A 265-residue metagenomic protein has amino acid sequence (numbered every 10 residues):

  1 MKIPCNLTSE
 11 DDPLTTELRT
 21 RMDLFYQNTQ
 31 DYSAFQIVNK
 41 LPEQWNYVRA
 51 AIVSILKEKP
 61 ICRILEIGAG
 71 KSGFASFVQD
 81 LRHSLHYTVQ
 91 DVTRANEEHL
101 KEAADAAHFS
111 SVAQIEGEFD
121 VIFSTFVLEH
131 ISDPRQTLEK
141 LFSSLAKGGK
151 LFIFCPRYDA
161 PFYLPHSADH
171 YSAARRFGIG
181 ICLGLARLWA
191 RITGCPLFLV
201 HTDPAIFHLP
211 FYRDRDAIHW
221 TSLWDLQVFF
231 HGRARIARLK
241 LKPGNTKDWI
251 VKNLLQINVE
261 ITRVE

Functional and structural regions predicted by a protein language model:
M1-I115, T125, H219, D248-N258: Conserved N-terminal segment of class I S-adenosyl-L-methionine
I64-G68, V89, S124, S144 (+2 more regions): A structural signal for short, well-ordered beta-strand segments and their strand-loop junctions that often border
A75-F77, H99, D133-P134, F162-L164: Short glycine-/acidic-enriched loop or helix-start segments at secondary-structure transitions that form or flank
D80-S84, D105-A106, E139-S144, A168-S172: Glycine-rich, phosphate-binding/catalytic loops in enzymes
V121-S132: A short SAM/SAH-binding and catalytic strip from SAM-dependent methyltransferases
I131-S132, L145-K147: Helix-to-beta-strand junctions that scaffold the AdoMet/dcAdoMet cofactor pocket in Class I SAM-dependent enzymes
R135-Q136, K140, K150-E265: S-adenosyl-L-methionine-dependent methyltransferase catalytic module, highlighting the catalytic core
